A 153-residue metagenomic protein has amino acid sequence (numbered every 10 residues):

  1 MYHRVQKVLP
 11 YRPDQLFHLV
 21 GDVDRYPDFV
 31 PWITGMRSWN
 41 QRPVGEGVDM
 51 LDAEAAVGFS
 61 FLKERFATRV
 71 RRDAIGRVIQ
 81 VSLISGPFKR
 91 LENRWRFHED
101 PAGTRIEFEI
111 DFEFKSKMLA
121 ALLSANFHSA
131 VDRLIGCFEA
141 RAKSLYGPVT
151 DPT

Functional and structural regions predicted by a protein language model:
M1-V48, D100-A102, P148-T153: Hydrophobic ligand-binding cavity/cleft-lining segments
Y2-R4, K63-A67, R90-N93: Short, surface-exposed coil-to-beta transition loops
Q6-P10, R37, A56, R69-R71 (+2 more regions): Generic structural detector for well-ordered beta-strands
L16, V20, Y26, A53 (+3 more regions): Hydrophobic pocket/interface hotspot
L19-D22, A130-A142: Short, well-ordered alpha-helical segments
F29-W32, F66, N93, L134: Amphipathic alpha-helical interface surfaces
S38-I84, C137, R141-S144, V149-D151: Glycine-rich portal/gate segments that line the openings of hydrophobic small-molecule binding cavities
S82-R133: Beta-strand/loop substructures that line and gate deep hydrophobic ligand-binding cavities in soluble
